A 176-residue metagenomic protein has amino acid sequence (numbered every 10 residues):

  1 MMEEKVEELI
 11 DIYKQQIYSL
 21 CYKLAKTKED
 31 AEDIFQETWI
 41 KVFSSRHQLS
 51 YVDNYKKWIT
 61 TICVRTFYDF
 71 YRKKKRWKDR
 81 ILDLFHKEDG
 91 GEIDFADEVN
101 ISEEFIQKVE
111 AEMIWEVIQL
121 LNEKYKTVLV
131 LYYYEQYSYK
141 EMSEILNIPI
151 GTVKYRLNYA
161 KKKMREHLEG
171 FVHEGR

Functional and structural regions predicted by a protein language model:
M1-S19, K23, E32: A short, charge-rich alpha-helical start-of-domain segment used by transcription regulators
S19, D33-I40, D53-R65: Structural recognition of an alpha-helix C-terminal capping motif at a helix-to-coil junction
W39-N54, K74: Sigma70-family region 2
V64-L82, Y159: Arg/Lys-rich amphipathic alpha helix in sigma70-family domain 2
W77-A111, S138: Internal acidic/polar
M113-N122: Short amphipathic alpha-helical boundary/capping segments
V128-Y132: A short pre-motif secondary-structure segment
E144-G170: DNA-recognition helix of helix-turn-helix
